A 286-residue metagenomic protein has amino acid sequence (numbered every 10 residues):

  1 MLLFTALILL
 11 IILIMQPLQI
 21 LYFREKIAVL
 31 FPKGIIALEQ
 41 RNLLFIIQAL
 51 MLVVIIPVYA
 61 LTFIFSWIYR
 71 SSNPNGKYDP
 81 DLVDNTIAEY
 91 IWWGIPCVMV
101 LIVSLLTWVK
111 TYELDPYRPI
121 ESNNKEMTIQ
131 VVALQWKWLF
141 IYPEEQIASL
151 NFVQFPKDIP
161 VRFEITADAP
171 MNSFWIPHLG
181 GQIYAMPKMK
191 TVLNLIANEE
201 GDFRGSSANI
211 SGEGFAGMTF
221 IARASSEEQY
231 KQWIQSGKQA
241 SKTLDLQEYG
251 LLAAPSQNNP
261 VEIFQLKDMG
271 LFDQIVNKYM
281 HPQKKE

Functional and structural regions predicted by a protein language model:
M1-I11, N42-Q48, E89-G94: Alpha-helical transmembrane segments and their helix-start/interface "positive-inside/aromatic belt" motifs in integral
L3-E25, V53-L61: Alpha-helical transmembrane segments of integral membrane proteins, especially early/N-terminal helices
L18-L44, S66-E286: Non-transmembrane, membrane-proximal soluble domains of secreted or membrane proteins
Q40, I47-I56: Hydrophobic single transmembrane helices highlighted by the model
